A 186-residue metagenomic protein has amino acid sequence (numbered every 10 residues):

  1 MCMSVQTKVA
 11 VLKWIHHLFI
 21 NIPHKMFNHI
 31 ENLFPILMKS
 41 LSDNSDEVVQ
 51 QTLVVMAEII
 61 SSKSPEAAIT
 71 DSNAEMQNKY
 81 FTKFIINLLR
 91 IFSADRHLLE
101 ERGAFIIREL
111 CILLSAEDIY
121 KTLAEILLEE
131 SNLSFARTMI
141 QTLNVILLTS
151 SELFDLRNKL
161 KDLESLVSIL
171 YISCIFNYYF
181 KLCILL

Functional and structural regions predicted by a protein language model:
M1-I30, N73-Y80, F92: Alpha-solenoid helical repeat scaffolds
M3-S4, N44-D46, D95-R96, S131-N132: Short inter-helical turns and helix N-cap capping residues of alpha-solenoid HEAT/ARM repeat scaffolds
V11-I22, L37-S42, T52-E66, L88-F92 (+4 more regions): Hydrophobic residues within the alpha-helices of tandem HEAT/HEAT-like
P23-P35, Q77-I86, E100, A116-Y120 (+2 more regions): Core helices of alpha-solenoid repeat scaffolds
L41-D46, S62-A67, A74-F81: Secondary-structure transition/capping motifs at alpha-helix termini and the adjoining loop/turn into the next element
L113, E117, K121-L186: Long internal repeat-built scaffold domains in very large eukaryotic proteins
